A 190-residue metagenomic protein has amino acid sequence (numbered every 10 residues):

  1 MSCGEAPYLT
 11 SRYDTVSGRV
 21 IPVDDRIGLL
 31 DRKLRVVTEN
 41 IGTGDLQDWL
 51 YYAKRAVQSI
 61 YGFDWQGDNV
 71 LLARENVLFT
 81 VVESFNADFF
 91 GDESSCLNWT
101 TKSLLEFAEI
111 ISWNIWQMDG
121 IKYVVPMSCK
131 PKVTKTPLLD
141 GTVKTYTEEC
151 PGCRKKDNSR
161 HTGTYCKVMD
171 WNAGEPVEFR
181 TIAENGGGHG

Functional and structural regions predicted by a protein language model:
M1-D14, I60-L72, I115-Y123, S128 (+4 more regions): Conserved proline-anchored active-site loop of SAM-dependent methyltransferases that bridges a beta-strand
M1-Y123: Conserved S-adenosyl-L-methionine
F90, L97-T101, L105-E106, K122-Y123 (+3 more regions): Conserved ATP-dependent motor core of P-loop NTPases, especially the RecA-like helicase ATPase domain
